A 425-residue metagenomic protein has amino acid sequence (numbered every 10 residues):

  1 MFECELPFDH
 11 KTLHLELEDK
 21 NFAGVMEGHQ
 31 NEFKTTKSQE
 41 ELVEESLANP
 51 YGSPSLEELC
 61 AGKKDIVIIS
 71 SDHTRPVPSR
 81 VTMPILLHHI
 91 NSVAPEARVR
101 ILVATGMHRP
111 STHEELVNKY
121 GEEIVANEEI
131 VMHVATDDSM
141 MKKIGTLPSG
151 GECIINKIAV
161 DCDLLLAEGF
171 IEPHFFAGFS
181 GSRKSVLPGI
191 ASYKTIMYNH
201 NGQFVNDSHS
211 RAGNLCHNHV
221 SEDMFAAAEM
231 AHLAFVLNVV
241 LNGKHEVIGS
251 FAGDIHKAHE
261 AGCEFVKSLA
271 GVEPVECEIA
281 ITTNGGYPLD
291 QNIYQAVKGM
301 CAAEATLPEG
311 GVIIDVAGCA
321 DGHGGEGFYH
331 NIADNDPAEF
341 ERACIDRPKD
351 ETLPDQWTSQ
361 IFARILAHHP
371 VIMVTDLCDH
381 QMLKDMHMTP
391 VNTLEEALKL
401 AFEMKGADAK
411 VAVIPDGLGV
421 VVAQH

Functional and structural regions predicted by a protein language model:
M1-E45: N-terminal amphipathic/basic leader segments beginning at the initiator methionine
Y51-V67, N91-A97, G271-I279, L307-P308 (+1 more regions): Glycine-rich phosphate/diphosphate-binding loops that line cofactor/substrate pockets in enzymes
D65-P76, R100-G106, I281-T283: Short glycine-rich or small-residue beta-strand-to-loop segments that form or flank ligand, phosphate, metal/Fe-S
R75-E96, I101, A296-T306: Histidine-anchored nucleotide/phosphate-binding helix
S111-F179: An acidic, phosphate/nucleotide-engaging active-site surface
L147-G150, K157-V160, L164-L237, G243 (+1 more regions): Conserved phosphate- and dinucleotide-binding cores of soluble alpha/beta proteins, encompassing both enzyme active
S210-Y287: Membrane-embedded hairpin module used as a gating/binding unit in multi-pass transport and secretion proteins
A296-V297, C301-H425: C-terminal non-catalytic interaction/assembly regions of soluble proteins
